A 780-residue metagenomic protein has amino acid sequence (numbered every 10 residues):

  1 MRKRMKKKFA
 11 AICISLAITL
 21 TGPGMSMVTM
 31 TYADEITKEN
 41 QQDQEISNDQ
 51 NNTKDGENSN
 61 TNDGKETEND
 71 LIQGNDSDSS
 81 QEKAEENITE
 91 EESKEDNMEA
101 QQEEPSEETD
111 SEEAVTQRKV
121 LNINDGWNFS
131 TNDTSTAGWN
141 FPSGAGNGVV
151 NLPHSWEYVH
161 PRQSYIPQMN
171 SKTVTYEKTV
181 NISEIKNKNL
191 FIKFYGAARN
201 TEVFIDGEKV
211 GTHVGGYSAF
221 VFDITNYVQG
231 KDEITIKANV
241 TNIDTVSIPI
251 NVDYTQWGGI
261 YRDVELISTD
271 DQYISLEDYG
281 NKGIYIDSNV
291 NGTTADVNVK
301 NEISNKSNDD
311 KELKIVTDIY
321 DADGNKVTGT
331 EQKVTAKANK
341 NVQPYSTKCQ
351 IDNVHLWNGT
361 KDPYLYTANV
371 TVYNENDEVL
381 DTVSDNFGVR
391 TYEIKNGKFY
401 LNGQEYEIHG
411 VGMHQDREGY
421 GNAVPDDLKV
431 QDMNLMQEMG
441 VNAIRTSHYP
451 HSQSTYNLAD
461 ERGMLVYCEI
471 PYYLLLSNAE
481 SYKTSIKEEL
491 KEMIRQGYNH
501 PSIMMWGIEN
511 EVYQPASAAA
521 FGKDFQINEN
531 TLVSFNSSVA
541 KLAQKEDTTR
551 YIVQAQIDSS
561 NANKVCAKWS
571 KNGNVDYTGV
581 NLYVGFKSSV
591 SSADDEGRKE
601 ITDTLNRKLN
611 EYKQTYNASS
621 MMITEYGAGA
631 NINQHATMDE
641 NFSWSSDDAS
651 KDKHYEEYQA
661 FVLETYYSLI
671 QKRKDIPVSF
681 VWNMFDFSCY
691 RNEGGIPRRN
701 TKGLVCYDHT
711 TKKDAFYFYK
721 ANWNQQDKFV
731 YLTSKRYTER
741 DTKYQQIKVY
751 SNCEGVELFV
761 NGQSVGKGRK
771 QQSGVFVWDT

Functional and structural regions predicted by a protein language model:
M1-T37, N75, E107: Gram-positive Sec-dependent secretion signals
M27-Q117: Low-complexity, acidic Ser/Thr/Pro-rich repeat tracts that form intrinsically disordered stalk/linker regions of very
E107-K193, D244, I248-N251, W257-I260 (+3 more regions): Extended carbohydrate-recognition surfaces in non-catalytic/accessory domains of CAZymes and lectin-like proteins
I123, T131, S135, V149-L152 (+8 more regions): An acidic-aromatic loop/edge-strand motif
S130-N132, S171-E277, N281-G283, K326 (+3 more regions): Accessory beta-strand-rich segments of carbohydrate-active enzymes
G148-P161, E208, I243, D253 (+3 more regions): Extended substrate-binding grooves/exosites of carbohydrate-active enzymes
Q229-K231, K300-K395: Extended acidic/polar, glycine-enriched regions that form or flank non-catalytic beta-rich accessory modules
Y273-S307, K720-C753: Surface beta-strand/loop "capping" patches
